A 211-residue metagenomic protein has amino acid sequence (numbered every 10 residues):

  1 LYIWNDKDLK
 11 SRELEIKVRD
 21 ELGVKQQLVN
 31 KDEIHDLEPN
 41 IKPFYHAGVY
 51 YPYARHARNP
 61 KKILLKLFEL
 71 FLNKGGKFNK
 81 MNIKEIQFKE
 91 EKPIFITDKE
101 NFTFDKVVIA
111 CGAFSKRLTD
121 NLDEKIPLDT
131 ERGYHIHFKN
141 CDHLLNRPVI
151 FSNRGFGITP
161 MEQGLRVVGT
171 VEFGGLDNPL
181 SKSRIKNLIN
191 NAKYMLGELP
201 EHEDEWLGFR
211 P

Functional and structural regions predicted by a protein language model:
L1, L22-V24, N73-K77, E124 (+1 more regions): Surface-exposed helix-capping loop/turn segments at secondary-structure junctions
L1-K31: Dinucleotide-binding Rossmann-like beta1-alpha1 core, especially the glycine-rich loop that anchors the ADP
N5, P60, C111-G112: Helix N-cap/beta->alpha junction signal
K10-D20, I34, I41-K106: Helical element adjacent to the flavin cofactor pocket in flavoenzyme catalytic cores
Q27-V29, K77-N79, E203-E205: General small-molecule cofactor/ligand-binding pocket signal
D36-N40, R154-G157: Short beta-strand/turn micro-motifs at beta-sheet edges
E85-K92, N101-P211: Active-site substrate-recognition segment that forms the wall of the catalytic cavity or substrate channel
